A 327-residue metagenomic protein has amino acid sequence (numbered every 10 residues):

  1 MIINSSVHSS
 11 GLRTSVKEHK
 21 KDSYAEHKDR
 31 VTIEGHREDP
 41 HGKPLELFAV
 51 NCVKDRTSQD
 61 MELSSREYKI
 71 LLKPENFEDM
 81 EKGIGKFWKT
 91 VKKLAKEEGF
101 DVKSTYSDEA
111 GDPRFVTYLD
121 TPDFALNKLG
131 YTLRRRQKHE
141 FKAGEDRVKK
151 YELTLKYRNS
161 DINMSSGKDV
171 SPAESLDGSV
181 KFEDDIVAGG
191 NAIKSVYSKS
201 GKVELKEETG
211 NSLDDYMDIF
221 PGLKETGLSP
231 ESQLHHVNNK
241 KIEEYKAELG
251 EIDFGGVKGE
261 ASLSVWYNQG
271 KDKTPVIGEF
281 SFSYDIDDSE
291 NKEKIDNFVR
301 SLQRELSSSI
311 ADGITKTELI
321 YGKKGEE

Functional and structural regions predicted by a protein language model:
M1-E18, D22, E34: Non-Sec secretion/translocation targeting segments of pathogen effectors
K20-E327: Phosphate-end processing signature that detects enzymes handling 5′-triphosphorylated RNA and polyphosphate
